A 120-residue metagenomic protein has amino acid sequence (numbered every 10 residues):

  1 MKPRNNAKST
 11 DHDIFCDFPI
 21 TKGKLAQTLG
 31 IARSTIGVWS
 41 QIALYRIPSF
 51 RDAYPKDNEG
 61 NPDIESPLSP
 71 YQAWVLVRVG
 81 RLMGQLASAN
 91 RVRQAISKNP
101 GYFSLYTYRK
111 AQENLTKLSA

Functional and structural regions predicted by a protein language model:
M1-S9, C16, S49-N61: Basic, amphipathic alpha-helix used for nucleic-acid engagement in HTH/winged-helix/SANT-Myb modules and analogous
K2-P19, A73-G84: Short, amphipathic alpha-helical "recognition" segments used to contact nucleic acids or chromatin
N5, S34, V92-Q94, K110-E113: Positively charged, low-complexity intrinsically disordered regions
N6-Y45: Polyanion-binding surface elements
G23-Q27, D52, R91-Q94, E113: Polar/charged alpha-helical tracts
I31-S66: Major-groove DNA-recognition helix of helix-turn-helix-type DNA-binding domains
D63-Y108: A short, Lys/Arg-enriched interface patch at domain edges and termini
Y108-A120: Extended, charged low-complexity alpha-helical coiled-coils and adjacent intrinsically disordered tails
